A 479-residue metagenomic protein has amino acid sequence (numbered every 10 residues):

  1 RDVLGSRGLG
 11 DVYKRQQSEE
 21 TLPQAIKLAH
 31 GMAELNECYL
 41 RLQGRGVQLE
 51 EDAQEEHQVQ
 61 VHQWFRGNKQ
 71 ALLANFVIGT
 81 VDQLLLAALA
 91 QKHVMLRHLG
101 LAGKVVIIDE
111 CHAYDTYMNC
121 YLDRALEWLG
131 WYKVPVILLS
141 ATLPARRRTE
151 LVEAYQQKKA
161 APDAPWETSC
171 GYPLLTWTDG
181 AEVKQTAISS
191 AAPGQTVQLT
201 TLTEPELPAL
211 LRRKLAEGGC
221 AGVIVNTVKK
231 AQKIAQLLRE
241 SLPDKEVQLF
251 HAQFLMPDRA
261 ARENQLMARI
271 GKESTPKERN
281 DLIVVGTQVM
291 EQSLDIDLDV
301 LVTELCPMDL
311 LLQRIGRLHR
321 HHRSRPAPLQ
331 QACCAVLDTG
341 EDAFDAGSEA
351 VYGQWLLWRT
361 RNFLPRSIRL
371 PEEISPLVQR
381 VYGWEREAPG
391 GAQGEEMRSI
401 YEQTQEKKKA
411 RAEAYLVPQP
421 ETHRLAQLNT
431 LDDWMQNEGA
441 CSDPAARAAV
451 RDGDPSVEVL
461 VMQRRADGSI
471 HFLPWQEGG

Functional and structural regions predicted by a protein language model:
D2-Y13: Single conserved hydrophobic/aromatic residue that forms the stacking wall/gate of nucleotide- or nucleobase-binding
D11-N75, V81-L85: A substrate-engagement module of RecA-like helicase motors
Q70-A74, A90-K104, D281: Short basic/glycine-enriched coil/helix segment immediately N-terminal to the Walker B
A71-A88, K277-M290: Conserved two-lobed SF2 helicase motor
A102-G103, D115-V183: Post-DEXD/H (motif II) to motif III coupling segment of the RecA-like Helicase ATP-binding lobe
D109-E110: Walker B catalytic acidic pair
R148, P205, A209-R212, A216-S274 (+2 more regions): C-terminal helicase lobe and adjacent C-terminal extensions/tails of nucleic-acid helicase motors
A161-N226: Conserved interdomain linker/interface between the two RecA-like ATPase lobes of SF2 helicase motors
